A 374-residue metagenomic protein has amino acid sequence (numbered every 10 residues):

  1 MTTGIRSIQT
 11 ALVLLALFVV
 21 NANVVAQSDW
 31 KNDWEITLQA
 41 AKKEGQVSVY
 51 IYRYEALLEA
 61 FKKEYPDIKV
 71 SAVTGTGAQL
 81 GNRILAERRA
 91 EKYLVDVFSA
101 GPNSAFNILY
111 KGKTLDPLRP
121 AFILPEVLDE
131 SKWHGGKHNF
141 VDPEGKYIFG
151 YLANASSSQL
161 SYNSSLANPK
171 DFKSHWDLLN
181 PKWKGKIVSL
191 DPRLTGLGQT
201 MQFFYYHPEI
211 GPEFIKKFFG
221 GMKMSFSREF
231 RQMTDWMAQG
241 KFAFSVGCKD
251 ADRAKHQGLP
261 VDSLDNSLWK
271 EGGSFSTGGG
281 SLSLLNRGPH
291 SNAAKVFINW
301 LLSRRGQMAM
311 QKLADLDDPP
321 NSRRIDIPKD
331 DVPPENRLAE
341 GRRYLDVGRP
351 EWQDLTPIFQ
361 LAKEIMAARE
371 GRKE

Functional and structural regions predicted by a protein language model:
Q9-A22: Bacterial N-terminal signal peptides
W30, A339-E374: Conserved C-terminal helix/tail region of periplasmic/extracytoplasmic solute-binding proteins
K31-K42, Q46-K69, K255: Short, polar/charged alpha-helical segment
S48-E59, S71-L85, Y93-A238, H256: Extracytoplasmic ligand-binding site segments that recognize negatively charged/polar headgroups
S104-I108, A243-L264: A ligand-binding cleft/hinge motif common to bilobed small-molecule-binding domains
I215-G221, S225-S227, R231, L259-G288 (+1 more regions): Periplasmic-binding protein-like
G280-D346: Mature extracytoplasmic/periplasmic domains
